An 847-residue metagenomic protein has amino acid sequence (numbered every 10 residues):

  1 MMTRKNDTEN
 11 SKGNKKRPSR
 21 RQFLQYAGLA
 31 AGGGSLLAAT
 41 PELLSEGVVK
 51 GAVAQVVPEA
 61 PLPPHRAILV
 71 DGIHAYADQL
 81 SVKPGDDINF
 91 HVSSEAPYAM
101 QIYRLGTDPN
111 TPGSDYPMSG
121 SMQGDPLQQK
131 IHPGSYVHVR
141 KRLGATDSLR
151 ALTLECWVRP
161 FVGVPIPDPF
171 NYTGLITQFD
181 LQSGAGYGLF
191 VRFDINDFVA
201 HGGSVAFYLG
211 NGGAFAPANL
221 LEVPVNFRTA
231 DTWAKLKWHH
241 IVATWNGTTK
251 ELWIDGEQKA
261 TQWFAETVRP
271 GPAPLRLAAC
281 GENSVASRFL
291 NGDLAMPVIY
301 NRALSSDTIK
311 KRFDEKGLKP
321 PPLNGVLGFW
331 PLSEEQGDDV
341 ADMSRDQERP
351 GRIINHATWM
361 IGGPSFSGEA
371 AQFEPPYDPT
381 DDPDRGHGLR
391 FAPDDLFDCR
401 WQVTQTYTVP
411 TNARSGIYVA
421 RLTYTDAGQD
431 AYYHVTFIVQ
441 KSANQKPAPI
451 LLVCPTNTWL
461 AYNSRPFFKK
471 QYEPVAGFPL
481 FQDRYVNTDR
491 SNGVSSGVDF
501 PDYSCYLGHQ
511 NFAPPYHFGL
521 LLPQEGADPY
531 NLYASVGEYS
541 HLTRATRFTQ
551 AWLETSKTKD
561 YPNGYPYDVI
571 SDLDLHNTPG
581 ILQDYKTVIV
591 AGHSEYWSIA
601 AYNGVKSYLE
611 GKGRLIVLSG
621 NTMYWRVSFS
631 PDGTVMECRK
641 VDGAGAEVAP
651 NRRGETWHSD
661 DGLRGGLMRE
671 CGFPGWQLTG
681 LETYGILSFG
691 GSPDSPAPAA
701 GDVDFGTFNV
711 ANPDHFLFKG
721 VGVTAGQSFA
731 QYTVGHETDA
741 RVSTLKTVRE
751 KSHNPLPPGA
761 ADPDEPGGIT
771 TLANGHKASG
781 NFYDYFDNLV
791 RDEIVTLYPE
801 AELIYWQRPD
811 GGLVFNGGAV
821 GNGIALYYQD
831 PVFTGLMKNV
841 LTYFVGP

Functional and structural regions predicted by a protein language model:
M1-Q22, Y26, A30-A31, S45-A52: N-terminal secretory signal peptides
K16-R17, A38-G72: C-terminal segment of N-terminal export signals and the immediately downstream linker at the start of the mature
A77-V82: Short beta-strand segments of immunoglobulin-like
P84, W401-Y424: Ligand-binding face of N-terminal immunoglobulin V-set domains in extracellular IgSF glycoproteins
P84-N89, P97, T107-P109, G113-S365: Extracellular glycan-associated modules
S93, Y103-L105, G362-F397, A427-I581: Aromatic-Pro/Gly-enriched surface loop or interdomain linker that acts as a lid/target-recognition segment
D384, F391-F397, T404-T408, N412-R414 (+2 more regions): Helical hinge/lid and interdomain linker segments adjacent to catalytic or ligand-binding clefts that mediate domain
G633-T634, G645-E647, N651-F833: Glycine-rich, aromatic-lined ligand/substrate-binding cores of catalytic and carbohydrate-binding domains
